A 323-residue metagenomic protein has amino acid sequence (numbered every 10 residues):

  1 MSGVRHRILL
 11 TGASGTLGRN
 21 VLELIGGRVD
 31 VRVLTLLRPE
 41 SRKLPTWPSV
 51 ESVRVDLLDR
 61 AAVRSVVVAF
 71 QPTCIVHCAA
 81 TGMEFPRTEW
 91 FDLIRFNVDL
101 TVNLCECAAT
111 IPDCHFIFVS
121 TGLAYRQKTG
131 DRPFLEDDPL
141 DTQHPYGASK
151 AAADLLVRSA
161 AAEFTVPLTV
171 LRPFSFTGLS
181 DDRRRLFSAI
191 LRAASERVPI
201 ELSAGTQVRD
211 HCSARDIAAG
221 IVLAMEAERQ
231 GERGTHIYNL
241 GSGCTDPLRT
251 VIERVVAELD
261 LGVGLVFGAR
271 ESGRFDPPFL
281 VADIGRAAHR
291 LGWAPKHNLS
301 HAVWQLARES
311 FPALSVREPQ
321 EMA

Functional and structural regions predicted by a protein language model:
R5-R28: N-terminal Rossmann NAD(P)H-binding glycine-rich loop of SDR-like oxidoreductase domains
T11, L36, I75-T81, F116-G122 (+1 more regions): SDR active-site strand-loop-helix element
R54-F96: NAD(P)H-binding glycine-rich loop region in Rossmannoid oxidoreductase-like domains and their noncatalytic homologs
H77, V102-P145: Conserved Rossmann-fold NAD(P)-dependent oxidoreductase catalytic core, especially the SDR/UDP-sugar
D92-L100, L140, H144, A148-S149: Glycine-rich NAD(P)-binding loop of the Rossmann-fold in SDR/ketoreductase-type enzymes
Y125-R126, H144-P145, T169-L186: Flexible, glycine-rich beta-alpha linker
Q143-T169, S195: Active-site Tyr-X1-5-Lys
A194, V198, L202-A323: C-terminal substrate-binding subdomain of Rossmann-fold SDR/epimerase-dehydratase oxidoreductases
